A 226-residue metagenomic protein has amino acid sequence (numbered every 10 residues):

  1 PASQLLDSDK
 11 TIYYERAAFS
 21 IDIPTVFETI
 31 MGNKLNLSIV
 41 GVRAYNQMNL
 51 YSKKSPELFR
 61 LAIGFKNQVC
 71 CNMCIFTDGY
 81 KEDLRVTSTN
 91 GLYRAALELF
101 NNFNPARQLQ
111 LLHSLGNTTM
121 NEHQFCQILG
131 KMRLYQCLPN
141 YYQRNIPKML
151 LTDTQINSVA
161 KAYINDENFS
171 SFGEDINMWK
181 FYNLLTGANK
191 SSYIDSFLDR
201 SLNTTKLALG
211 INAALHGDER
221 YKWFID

Functional and structural regions predicted by a protein language model:
L5-D226: Intrinsically disordered, low-complexity regions enriched in serine/threonine
